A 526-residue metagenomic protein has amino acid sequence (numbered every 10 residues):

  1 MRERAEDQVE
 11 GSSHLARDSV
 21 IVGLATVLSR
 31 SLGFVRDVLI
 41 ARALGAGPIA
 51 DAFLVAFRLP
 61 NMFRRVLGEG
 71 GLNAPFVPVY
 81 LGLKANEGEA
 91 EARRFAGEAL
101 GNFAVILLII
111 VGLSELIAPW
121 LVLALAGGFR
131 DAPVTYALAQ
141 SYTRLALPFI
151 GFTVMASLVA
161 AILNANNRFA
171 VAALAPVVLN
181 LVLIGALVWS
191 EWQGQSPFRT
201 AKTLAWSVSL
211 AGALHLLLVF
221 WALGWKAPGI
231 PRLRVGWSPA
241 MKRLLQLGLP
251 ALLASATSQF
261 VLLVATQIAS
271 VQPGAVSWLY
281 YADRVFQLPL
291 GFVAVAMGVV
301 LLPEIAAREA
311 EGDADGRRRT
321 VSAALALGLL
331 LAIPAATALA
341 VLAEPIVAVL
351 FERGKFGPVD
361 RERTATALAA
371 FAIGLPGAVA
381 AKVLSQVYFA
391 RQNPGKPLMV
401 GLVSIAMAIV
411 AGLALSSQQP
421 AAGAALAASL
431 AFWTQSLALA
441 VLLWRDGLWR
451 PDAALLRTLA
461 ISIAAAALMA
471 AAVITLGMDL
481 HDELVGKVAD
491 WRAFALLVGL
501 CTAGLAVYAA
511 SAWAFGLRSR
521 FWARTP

Functional and structural regions predicted by a protein language model:
M1-P526: Membrane-embedded alpha-helical bundles of multi-pass transporters/translocases, especially carrier/permease families
